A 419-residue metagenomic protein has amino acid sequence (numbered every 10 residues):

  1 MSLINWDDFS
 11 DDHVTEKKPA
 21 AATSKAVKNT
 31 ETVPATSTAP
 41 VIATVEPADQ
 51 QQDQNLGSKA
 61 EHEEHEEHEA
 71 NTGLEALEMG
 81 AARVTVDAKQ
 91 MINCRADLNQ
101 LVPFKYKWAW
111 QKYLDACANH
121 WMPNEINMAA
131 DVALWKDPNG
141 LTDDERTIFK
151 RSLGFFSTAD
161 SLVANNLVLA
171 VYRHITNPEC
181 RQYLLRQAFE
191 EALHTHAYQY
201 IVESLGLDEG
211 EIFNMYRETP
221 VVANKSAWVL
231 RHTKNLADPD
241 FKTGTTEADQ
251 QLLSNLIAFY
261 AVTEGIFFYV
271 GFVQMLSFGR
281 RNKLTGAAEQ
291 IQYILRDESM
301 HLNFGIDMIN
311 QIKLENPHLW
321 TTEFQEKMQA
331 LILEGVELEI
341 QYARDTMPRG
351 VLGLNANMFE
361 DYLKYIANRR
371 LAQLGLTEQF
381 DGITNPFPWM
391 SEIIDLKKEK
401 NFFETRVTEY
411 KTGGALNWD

Functional and structural regions predicted by a protein language model:
W6-E63: N-terminal intrinsically disordered, low-complexity tails
D53, H65-H68, F304: Intrinsic structural disorder/low-complexity segments
E61-A81, E145-T147: Membrane-interacting alpha-helical segments
N71-W135: Amphipathic alpha-helical packing elements
K136, D143-D419: Non-heme di-metal
